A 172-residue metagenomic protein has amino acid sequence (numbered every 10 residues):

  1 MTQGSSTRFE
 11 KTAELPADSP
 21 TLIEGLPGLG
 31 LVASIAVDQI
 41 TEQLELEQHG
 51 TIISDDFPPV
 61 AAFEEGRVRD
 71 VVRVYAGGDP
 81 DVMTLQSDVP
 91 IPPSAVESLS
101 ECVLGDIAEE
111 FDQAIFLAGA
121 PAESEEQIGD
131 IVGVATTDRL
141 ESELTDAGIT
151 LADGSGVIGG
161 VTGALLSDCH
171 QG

Functional and structural regions predicted by a protein language model:
T2-D88: N-terminal short beta-loop-beta anion/metal-coordinating cradle
K11-A13, V72-Y75, V103-G105, L165-C169: A generic local secondary-structure boundary/capping motif
A17-P20, D79-D81, E109-D112, Q127-G129 (+1 more regions): Short coil/turn connectors at secondary-structure junctions
E24-P27, S87-P93, A147-G156: Flexible, glycine/proline-enriched loop segments at strand-loop-helix junctions that form or flank small-ligand binding
L31-I35, S94, S98, C102 (+3 more regions): Conserved active-site and cofactor/substrate-binding residues in soluble primary-metabolism enzymes
P90-S142: Internal, conserved structured core segments that host functional sites
S124-G172: Catalytic cores of processing enzymes, dominated by hydrolases/peptidases, characterized by acidic/His-rich
